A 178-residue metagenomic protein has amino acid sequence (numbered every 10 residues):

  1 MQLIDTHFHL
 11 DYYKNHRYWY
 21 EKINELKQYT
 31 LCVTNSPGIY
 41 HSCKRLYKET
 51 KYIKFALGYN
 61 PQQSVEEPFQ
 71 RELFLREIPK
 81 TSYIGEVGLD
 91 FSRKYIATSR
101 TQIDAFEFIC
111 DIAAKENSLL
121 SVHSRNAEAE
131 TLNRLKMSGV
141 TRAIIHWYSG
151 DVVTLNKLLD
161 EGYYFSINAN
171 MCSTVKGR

Functional and structural regions predicted by a protein language model:
M1-R178: Mid-domain alpha/beta scaffold segments of enzyme catalytic cores
